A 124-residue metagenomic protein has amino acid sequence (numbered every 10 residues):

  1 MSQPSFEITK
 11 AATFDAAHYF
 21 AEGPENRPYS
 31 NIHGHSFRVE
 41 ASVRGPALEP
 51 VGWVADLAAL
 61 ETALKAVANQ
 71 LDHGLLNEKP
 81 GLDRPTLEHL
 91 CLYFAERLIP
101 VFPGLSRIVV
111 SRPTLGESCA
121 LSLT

Functional and structural regions predicted by a protein language model:
M1-T124: Charge-rich, low-complexity N-terminal segments
